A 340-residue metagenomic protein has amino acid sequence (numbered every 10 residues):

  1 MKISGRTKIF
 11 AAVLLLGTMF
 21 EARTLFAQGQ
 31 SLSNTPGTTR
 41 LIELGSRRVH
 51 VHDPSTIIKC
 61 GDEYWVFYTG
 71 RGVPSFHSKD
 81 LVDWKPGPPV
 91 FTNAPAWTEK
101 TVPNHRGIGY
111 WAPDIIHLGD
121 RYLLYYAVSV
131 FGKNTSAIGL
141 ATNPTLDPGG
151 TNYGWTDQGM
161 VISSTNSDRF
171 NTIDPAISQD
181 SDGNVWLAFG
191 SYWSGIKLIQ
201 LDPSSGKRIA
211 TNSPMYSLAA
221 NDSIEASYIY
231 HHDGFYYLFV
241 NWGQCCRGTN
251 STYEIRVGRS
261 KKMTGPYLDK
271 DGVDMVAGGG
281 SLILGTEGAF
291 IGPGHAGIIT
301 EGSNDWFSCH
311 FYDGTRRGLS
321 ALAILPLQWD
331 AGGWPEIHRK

Functional and structural regions predicted by a protein language model:
K2-A11: Bacterial N-terminal signal peptides that target proteins for export
T7, F20-A22, H52: Residue-level micro-sites within transmembrane alpha helices that shape and flank functional polar/acidic positions
A11-E21: Bacterial N-terminal signal peptides
F26-K340: Carbohydrate-active catalytic/glycan-binding domains of CAZyme proteins, especially the secreted or lumenal ectodomains
